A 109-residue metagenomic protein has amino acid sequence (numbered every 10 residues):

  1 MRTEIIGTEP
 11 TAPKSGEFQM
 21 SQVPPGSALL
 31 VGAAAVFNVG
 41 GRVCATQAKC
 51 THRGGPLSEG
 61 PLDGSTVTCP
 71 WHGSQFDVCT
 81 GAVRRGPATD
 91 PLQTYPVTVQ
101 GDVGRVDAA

Functional and structural regions predicted by a protein language model:
M1-G64, D77-V78, A82, P91-A109: N-terminal pre-ligand scaffold of iron-sulfur
C50, C69-H72: Short cysteine clusters
